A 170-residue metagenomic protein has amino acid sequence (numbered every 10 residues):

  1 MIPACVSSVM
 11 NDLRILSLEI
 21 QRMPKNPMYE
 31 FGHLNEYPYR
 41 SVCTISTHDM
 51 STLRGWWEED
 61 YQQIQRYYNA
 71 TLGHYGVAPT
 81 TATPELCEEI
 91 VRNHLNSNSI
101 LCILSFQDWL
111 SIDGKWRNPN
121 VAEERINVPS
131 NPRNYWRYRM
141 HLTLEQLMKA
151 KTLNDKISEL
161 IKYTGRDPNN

Functional and structural regions predicted by a protein language model:
M1-N170: Catalytic cores of glycan-processing enzymes that make or break glycosidic bonds
